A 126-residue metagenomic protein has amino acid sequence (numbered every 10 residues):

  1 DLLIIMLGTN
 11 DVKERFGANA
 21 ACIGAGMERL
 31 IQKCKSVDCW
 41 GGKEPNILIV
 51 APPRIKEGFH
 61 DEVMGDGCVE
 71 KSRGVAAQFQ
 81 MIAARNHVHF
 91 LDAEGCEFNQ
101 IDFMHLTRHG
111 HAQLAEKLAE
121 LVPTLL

Functional and structural regions predicted by a protein language model:
D1-L126: Alpha-helical cap/lid subdomain in secreted, periplasmic, or secretory-pathway luminal O-acyl-processing enzymes
